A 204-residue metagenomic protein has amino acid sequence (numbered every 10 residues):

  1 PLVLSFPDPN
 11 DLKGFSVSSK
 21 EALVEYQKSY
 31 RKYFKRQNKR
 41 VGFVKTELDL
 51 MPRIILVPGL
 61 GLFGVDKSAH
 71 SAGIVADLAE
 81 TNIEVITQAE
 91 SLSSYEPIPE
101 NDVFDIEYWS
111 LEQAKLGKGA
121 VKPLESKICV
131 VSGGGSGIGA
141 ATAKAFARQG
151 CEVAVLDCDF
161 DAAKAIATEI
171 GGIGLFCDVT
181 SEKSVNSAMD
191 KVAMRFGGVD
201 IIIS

Functional and structural regions predicted by a protein language model:
P1-P123: Domain-length cofactor-binding catalytic modules of enzymes
P123-A154: Canonical Rossmann dinucleotide-binding motif of NAD(H)/NADP(H)-dependent dehydrogenases/reductases, specifically
Q149-A165: Conserved glycine-rich Rossmann-like NAD(P)H-binding loop of the short-chain dehydrogenase/reductase
F160-D161, C177-A188: The beta1-alpha1 cofactor-binding region of Rossmann-like NAD(H)/NADP(H)-dependent oxidoreductases
I166-G171: Short, conserved SAM-binding/catalytic segment of Class I S-adenosyl-L-methionine-dependent methyltransferases
K191-S204: A glycine-rich helix->loop->beta "capping" turn within Rossmann-like NAD(P)(H)-dependent oxidoreductase domains
